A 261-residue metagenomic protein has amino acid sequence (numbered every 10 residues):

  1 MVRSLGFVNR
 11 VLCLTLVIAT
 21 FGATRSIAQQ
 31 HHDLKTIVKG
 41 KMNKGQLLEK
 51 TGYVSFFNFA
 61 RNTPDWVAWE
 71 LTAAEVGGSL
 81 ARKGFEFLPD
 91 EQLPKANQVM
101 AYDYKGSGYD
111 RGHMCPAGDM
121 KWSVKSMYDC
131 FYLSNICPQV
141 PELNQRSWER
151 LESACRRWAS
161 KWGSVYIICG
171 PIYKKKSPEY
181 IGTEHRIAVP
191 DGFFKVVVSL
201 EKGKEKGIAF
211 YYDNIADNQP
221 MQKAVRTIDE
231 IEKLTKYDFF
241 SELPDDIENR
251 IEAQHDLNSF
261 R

Functional and structural regions predicted by a protein language model:
M1-Q30: Bacterial Sec-dependent N-terminal signal peptides
A23-R261: Domain-level detector for secreted/extracellular nuclease and nuclease-toxin modules, and for the ENPP-like C-terminal
